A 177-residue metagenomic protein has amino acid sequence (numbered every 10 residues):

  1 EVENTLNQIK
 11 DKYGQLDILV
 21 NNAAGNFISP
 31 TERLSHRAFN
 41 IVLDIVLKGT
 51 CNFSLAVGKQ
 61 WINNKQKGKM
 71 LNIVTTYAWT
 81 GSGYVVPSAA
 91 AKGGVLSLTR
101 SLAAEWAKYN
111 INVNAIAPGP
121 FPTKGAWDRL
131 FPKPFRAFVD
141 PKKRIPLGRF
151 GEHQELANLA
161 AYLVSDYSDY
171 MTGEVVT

Functional and structural regions predicted by a protein language model:
V2, P30-T31, S35-L43, W127 (+1 more regions): Substrate-binding pocket helix/loop in short-chain dehydrogenase/reductase
Q15-L16, W61-T75, K108-I111, E174: Active-site loop of short-chain dehydrogenase/reductase
L34, G81-A89, S101, A126-R129: Active-site loop-to-helix junction immediately N-terminal to the catalytic Tyr of the SDR YXXXK motif in Rossmann-fold
S54, A91, T99: Active-site helix of classical SDR
K59, A104-K108, D169: Alpha-helical segment proximal to the catalytic Tyr-Lys
P120-I145: A glycine/serine/threonine-rich, flexible loop-to-helix segment that serves as the NAD(P) cofactor-binding "lid"
D169-T177: Short-chain dehydrogenase/reductase
